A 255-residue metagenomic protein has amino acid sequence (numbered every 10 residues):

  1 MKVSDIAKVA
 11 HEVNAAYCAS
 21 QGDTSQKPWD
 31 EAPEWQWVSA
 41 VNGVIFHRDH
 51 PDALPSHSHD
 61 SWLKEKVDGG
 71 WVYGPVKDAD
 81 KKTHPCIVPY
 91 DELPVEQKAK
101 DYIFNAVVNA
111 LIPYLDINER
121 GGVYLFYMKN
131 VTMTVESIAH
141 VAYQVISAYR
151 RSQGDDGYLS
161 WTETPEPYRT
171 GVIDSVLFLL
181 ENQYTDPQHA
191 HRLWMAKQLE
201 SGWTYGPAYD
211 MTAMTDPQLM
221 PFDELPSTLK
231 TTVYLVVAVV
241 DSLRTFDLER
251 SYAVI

Functional and structural regions predicted by a protein language model:
M1-I255: Alpha-helical propensity feature that highlights long, continuous alpha-helices across diverse contexts
